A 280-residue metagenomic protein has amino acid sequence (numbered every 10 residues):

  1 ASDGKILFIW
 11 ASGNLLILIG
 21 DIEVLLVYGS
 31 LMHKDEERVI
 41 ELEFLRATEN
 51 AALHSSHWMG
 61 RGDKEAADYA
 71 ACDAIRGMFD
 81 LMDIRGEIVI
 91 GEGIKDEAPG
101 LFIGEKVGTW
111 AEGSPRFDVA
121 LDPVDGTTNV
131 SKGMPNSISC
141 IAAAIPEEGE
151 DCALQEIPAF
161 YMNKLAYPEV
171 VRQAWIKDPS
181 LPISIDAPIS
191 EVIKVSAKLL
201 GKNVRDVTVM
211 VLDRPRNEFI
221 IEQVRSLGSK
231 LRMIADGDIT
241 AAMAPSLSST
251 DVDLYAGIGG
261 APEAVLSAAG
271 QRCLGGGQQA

Functional and structural regions predicted by a protein language model:
M32-A51: N-terminal hydrophobic or amphipathic helices/low-complexity stretches enriched in small/hydrophobic/Pro/Gly
E43-R46, S55-A66, A71-G77, L81-I84 (+2 more regions): Alpha/propeptide regions of enzymes that mature by internal proteolysis
D68-G149, Q155: Flexible, acidic active-site loops/lids enriched in D/E/S/T/G that coordinate Mg2+ and/or position polar
I94-E97, R216, A235-A242: Short acidic loop-to-helix transition motifs that present clustered carboxylates
P123-K132, N136-C140, E218-F219, I239-M243 (+1 more regions): Short glycine/serine/threonine-rich phosphate/pyrophosphate-binding segments that cradle anionic phosphate groups
A142, P146-M233: Acidic beta-strand-loop-alpha-helix segment within the catalytic core of divalent metal-dependent phosphate-processing
G237-D238, L247-Q279: Glycine-rich phosphate-binding loop
